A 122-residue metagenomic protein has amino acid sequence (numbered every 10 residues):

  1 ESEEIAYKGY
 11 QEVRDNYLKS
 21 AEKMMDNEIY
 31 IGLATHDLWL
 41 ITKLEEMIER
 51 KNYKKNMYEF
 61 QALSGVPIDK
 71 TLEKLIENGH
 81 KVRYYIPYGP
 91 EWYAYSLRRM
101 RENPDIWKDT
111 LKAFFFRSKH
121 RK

Functional and structural regions predicted by a protein language model:
E1-K122: Positively charged, amphipathic and often flexible ligand-engagement surfaces
